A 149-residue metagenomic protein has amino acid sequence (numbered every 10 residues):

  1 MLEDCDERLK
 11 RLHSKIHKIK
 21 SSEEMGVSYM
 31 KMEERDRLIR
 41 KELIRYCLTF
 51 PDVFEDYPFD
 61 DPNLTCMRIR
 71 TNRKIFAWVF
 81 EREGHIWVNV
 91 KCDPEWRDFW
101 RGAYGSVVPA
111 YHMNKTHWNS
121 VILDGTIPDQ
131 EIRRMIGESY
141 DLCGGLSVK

Functional and structural regions predicted by a protein language model:
D6-K149: Charge-dense, helix-prone N-terminal extensions
